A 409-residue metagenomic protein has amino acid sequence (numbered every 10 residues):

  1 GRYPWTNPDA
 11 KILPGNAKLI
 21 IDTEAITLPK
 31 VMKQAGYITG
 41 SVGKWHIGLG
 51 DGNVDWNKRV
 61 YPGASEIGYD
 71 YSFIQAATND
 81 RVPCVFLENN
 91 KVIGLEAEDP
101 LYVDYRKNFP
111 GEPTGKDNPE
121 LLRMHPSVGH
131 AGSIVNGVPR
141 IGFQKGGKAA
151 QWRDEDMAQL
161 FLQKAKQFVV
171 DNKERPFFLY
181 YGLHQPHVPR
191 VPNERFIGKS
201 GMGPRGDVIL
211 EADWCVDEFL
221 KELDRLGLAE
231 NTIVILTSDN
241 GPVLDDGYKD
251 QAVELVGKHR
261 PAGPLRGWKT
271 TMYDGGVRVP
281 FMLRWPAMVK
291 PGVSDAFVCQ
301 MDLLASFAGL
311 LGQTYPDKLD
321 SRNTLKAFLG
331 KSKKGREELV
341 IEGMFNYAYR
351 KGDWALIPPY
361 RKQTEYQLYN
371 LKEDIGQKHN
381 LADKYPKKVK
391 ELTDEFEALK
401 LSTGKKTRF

Functional and structural regions predicted by a protein language model:
G1-Q367, E373-F409: Formylglycine-dependent sulfatase
